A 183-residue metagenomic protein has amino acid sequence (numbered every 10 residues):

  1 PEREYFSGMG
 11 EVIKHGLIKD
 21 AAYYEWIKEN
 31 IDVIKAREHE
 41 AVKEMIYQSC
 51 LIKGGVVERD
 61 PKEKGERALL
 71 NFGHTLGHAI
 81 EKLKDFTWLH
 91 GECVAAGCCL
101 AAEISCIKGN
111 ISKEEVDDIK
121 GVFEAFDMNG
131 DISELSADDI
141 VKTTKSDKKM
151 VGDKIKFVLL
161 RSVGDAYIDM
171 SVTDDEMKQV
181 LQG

Functional and structural regions predicted by a protein language model:
P1-L70: Carboxylate- and glycine-rich phosphate/diphosphate-binding segment that chelates Mg2+/Mn2+
E4, G10-I13, N110-G183: C-terminal charged capping/lid subdomain of soluble metabolic enzymes
L69-F72, W88-V94: Short glycine/threonine-rich catalytic loop with a Thr-x-Gly-x-Asp
F72, L76-I80: Active-site His/Glu-centered metal-binding helix of metallohydrolases
H74, C98, V163: Residue-level signal for inorganic ion chemistry
A79-W88: Catalytic Zn2+-binding segment of zinc metalloproteases
V94-A96, L100: Small-residue-rich helix-loop
A101-I111: Post-HExxH zinc-binding segment in Zn-dependent metallohydrolases
